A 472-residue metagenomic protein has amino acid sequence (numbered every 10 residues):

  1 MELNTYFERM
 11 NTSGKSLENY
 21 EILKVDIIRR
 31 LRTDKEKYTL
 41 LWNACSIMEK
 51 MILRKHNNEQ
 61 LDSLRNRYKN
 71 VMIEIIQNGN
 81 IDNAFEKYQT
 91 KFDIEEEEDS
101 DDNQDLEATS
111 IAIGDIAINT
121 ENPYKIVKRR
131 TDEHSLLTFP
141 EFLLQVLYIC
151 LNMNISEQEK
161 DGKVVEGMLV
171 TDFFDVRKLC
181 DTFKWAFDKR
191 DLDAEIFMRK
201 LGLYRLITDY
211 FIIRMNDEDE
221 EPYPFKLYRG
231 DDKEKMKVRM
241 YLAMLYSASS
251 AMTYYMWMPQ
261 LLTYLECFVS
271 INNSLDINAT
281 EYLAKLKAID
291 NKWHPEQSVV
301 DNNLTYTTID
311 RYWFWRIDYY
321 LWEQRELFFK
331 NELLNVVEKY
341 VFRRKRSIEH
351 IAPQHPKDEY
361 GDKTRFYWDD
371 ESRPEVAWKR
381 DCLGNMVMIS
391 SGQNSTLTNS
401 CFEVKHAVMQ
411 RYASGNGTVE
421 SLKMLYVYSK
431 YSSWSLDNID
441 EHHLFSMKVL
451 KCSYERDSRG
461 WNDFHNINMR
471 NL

Functional and structural regions predicted by a protein language model:
M1-L472: Flexible coil/loop and intrinsically disordered segments
